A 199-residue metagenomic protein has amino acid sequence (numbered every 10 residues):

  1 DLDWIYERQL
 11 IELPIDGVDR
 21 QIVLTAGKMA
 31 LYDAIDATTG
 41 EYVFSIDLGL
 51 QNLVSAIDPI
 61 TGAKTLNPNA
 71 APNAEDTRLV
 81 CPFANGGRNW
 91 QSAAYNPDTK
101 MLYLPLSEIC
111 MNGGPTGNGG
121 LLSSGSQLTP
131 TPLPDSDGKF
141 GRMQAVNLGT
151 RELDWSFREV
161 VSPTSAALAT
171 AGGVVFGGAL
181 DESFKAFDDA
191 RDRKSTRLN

Functional and structural regions predicted by a protein language model:
L2, A34-A37, S45-D47, P105-L106 (+1 more regions): Short, solvent-exposed loop/turn and secondary-structure capping segments
L2-G27, N89-L106, V161-D181: Repeat-blade elements of multi-bladed beta-propeller folds
Q9-G49, L53-V54, P72-F83, D189: Phosphate/diphosphate-binding loops
G40, K100, R151, D192-R193: Short coil/turn linkers that define WD40 beta-propeller blade boundaries
S107-S136: Short, conserved, GDST-rich strand-edge loop motifs in beta-rich repeat architectures
E108, D135-R191: Loop/turn-rich, solvent-exposed surfaces of beta-rich toroidal or solenoidal domains
K194-N199: Conserved small/polar residues in nucleotide/adenosyl-binding loops
